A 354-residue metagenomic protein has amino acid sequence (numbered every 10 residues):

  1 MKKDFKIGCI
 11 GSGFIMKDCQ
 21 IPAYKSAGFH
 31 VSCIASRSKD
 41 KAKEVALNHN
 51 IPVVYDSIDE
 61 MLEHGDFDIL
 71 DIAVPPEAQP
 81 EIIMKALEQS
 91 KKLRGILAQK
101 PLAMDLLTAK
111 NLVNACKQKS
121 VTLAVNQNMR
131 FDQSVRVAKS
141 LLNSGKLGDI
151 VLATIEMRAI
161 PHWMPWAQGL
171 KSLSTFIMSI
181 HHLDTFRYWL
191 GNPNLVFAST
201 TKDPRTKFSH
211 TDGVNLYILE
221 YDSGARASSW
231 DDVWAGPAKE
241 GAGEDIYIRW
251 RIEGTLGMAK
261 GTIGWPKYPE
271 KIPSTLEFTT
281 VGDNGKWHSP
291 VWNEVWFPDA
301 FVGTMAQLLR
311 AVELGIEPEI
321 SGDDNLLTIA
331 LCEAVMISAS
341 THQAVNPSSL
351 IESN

Functional and structural regions predicted by a protein language model:
M1, I177, L183-Y268, V302-L314 (+2 more regions): Contiguous beta-strand/loop segments that form the cofactor/metal-binding neighborhood of enzyme cores
M1-H49: N-terminal Rossmann-like dinucleotide-binding module
M1-K3, C9, I69-I72, K271 (+1 more regions): C-terminal helix-rich "cap/oligomerization" subdomain common to oxidoreductases
I15, R37, E294-M305: Active-site loop of classical SDR/Rossmann-like NAD(P)-dependent oxidoreductases, centered on the catalytic Tyr-X3-Lys
M16, Y55, L97-A98, L123-V125 (+3 more regions): Hydrophobic residues in well-ordered beta-strands that form the structural core
H49, V53-A115: Beta-loop-alpha module in the N-terminal Rossmann-like domain of NAD(P)-dependent dehydrogenases, especially those
A109-M129, L147-I155: Rossmann-fold dehydrogenase core element
M129-I218, H342: Predominantly a Rossmann-like dinucleotide-binding segment in NAD(P)-dependent oxidoreductases
